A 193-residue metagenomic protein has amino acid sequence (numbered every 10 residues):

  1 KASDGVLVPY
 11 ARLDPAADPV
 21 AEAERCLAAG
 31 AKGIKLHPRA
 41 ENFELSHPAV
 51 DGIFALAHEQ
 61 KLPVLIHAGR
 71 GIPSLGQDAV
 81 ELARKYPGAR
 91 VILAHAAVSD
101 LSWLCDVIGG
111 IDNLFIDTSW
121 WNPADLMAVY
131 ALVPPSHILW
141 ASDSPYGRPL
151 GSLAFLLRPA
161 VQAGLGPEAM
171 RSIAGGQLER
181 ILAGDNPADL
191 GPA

Functional and structural regions predicted by a protein language model:
K1-L65, L114: Active-site gating/metal-coordination segments in enzymes
D14-D18, A40-E44, R70-P73, V98-D100 (+1 more regions): Short, small-residue-enriched loops and turns at beta-alpha junctions that line or gate enzyme active sites
V20, H47, D51, L150 (+1 more regions): Non-membrane alpha-helical structural segments and their capping/turn regions in soluble enzymes
E22-A23, Q77-D78, L104-C105, V129 (+2 more regions): Short aromatic-enriched loop/helix-cap "lid" or pocket-rim segments at secondary-structure transitions that line
A23-C26, V107, L156-A163: Short, aromatic/basic amphipathic alpha-helical patches
K32-G33, S46-W140: Catalytic pocket-lining loop regions of alpha/beta-barrel enzymes, especially the amidohydrolase/enolase/GH5 lineages
D143: Active-site glycine-centered loops adjacent to acidic/histidine catalytic or metal-binding residues that shape
G151-A193: Mid-to-C-terminal alpha-helical segments outside catalytic/metal-binding sites
